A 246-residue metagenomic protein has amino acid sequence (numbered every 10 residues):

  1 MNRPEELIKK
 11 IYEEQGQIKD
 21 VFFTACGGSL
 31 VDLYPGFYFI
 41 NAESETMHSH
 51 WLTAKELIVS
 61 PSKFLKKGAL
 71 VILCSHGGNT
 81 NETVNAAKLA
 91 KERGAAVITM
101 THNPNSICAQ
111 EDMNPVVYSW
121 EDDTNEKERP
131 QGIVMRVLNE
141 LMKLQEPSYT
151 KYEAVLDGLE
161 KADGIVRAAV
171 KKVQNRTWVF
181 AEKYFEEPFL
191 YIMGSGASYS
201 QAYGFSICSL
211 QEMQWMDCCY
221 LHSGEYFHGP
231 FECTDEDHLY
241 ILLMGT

Functional and structural regions predicted by a protein language model:
N2-D20, E140-L221: Active-site phosphate/pyrophosphate-binding segments
E13, V59-K66, G229-E236: Short amphipathic alpha-helix with an adjacent loop that forms part of the alpha/beta core around
G16-T150, S195, L243-T246: Glycine-rich phosphate-binding loops that contact phosphosugars or nucleotide phosphates
C26, C74, C108, C208 (+2 more regions): Generic recognition of cysteine residues
S49-S60, C219-F231: A short, well-structured beta->alpha microelement
S198-Q201, F205, Y226-H228, D235-H238: Short, well-structured alpha-helical interface segments that form or flank functional binding sites
E232-T246: C-terminal active-site/capping subdomain that shapes the small-molecule cofactor and substrate pocket of enzyme
